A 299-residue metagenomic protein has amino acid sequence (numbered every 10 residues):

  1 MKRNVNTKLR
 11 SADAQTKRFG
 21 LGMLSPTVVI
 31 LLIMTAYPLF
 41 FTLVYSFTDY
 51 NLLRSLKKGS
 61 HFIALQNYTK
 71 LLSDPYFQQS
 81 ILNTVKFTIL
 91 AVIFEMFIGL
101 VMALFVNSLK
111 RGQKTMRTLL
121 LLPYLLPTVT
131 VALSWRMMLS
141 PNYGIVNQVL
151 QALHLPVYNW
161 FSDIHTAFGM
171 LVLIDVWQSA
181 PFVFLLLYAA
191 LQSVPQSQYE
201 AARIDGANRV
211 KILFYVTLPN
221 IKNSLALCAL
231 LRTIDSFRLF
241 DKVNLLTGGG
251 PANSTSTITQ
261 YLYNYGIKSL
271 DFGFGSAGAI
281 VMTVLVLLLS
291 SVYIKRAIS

Functional and structural regions predicted by a protein language model:
M1-A14: Short, Lys/Arg-rich, polar N-terminal cytosolic tail immediately upstream of the first transmembrane signal-anchor
Q15-S299: A structural signal for multi-pass alpha-helical bundles of membrane permease subunits that mediate small-molecule
